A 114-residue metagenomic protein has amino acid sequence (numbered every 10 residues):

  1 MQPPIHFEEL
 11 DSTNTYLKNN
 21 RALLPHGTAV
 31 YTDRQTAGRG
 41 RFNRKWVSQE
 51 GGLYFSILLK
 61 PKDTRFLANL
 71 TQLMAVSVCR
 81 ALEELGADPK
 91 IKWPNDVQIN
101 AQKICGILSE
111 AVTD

Functional and structural regions predicted by a protein language model:
M1-A87, I104-C105, A111-T113: N-terminal lobe of the biotin/lipoate ligase/transferase fold
D88-A101, G106: Catalytic palm active-site di-aspartate
D96-V97, E110-D114: Short acidic/polar capping segments at secondary-structure boundaries
